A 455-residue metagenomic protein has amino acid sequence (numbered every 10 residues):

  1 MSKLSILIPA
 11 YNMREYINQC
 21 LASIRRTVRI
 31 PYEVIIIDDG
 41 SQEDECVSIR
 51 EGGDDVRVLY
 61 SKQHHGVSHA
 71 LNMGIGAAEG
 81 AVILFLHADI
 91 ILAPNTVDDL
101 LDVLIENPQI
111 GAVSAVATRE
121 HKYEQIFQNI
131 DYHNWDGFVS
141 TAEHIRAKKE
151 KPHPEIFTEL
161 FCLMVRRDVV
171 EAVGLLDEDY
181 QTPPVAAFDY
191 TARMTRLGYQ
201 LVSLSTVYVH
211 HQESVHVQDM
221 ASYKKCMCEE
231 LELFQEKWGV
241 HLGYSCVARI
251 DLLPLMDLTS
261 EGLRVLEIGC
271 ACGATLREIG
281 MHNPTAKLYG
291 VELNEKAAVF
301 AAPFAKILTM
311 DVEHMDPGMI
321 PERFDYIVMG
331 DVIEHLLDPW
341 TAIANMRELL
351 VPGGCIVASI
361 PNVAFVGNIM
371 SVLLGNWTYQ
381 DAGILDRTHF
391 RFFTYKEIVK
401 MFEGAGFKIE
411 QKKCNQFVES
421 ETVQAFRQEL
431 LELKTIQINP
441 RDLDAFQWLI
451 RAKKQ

Functional and structural regions predicted by a protein language model:
A22-P31: Short, acidic, metal-binding catalytic loop of nucleotide-sugar glycosyltransferases
S61-A78: Glycine-rich, basic loop-to-helix element that forms the pyrophosphate-binding segment of sugar-nucleotide handling
S68, H133-N134, H144-V165, G383: A recurrent flexible, glycine/aromatic-enriched loop bordering the glycosyltransferase active site that acts as
I83: Short aromatic/hydrophobic "clamp" motif used to bind/position activated sugar donors
N95-D131, N362: Conserved donor NDP-sugar-binding/catalytic core segment of glycosyltransferases
Q125, K149-H153, E178, L337-V351 (+1 more regions): S-adenosyl-L-methionine-dependent methyltransferase catalytic module, highlighting the catalytic core
I156-G174, D179-V207: A short, conserved alpha-helix in the catalytic core of glycosyltransferases
L263-I369, T394-V399, D444, W448-K454: Conserved SAM-binding loop
